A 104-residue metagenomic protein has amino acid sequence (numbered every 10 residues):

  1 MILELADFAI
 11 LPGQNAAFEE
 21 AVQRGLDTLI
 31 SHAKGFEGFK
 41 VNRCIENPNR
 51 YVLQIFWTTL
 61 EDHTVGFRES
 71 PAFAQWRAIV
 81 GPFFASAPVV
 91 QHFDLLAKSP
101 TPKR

Functional and structural regions predicted by a protein language model:
I2-A9, G38-R68, F93-D94: Short, well-ordered beta-strand segments in beta-rich or mixed alpha/beta enzyme and ligand-binding folds
F8, A33, P102-K103: Short leucine-rich amphipathic alpha-helices used at interfaces
A9-A21: Short, surface-exposed ligand-recognition loops at beta-strand->loop->(often short) alpha-helix junctions that present
A16, E61-H63, K98: Residue-level signal for secondary-structure boundary sites
E20, H32-G38, Y51: Short, mixed-charge, low-aromatic patches
R24, T28-F36, F56-Q91: An amphipathic, aromatic/His-enriched active-site/gating alpha helix that lines ligand/cofactor pockets
K40-N49, R77-R104: Glycine-rich beta-strand-turn "strand-cap" elements at beta-sheet edges
